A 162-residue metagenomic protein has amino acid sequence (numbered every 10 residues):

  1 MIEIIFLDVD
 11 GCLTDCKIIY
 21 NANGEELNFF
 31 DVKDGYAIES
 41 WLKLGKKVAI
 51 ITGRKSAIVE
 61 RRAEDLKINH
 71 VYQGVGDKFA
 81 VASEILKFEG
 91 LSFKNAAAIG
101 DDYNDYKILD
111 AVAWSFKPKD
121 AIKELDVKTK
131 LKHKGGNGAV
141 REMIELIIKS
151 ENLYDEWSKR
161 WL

Functional and structural regions predicted by a protein language model:
M1-D77, R160: Alpha-helical substrate-recognition element adjacent to the catalytic core
G24-N28, L66, H70, F79-L162: Mg2+-dependent phosphoryl-transfer enzymes with acidic/Ser/Thr/Gly-rich catalytic loops
